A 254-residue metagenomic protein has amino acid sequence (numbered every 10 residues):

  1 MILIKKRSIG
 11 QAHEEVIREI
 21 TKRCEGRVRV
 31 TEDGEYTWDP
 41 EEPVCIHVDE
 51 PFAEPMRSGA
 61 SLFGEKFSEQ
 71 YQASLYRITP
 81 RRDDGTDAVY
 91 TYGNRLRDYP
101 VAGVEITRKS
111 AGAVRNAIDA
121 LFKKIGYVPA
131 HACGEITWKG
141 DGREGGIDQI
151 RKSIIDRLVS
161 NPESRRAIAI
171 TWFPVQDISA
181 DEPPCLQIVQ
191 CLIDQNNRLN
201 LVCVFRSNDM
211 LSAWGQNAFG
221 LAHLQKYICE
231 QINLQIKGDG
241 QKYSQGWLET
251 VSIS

Functional and structural regions predicted by a protein language model:
M1-S254: Terminal, non-catalytic protein-protein interaction segments that mediate quaternary/complex assembly
